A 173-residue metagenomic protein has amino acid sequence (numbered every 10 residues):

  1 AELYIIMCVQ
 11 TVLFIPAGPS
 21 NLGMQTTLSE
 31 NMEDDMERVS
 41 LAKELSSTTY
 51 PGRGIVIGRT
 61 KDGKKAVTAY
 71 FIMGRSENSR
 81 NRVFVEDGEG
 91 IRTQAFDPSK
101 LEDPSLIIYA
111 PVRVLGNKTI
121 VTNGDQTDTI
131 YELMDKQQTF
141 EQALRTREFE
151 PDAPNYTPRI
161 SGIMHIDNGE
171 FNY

Functional and structural regions predicted by a protein language model:
A1-D35: N-terminal amphipathic/basic-hydrophobic helices that include classical n-h-c signal peptides and signal-anchor
L28-Y173: Conserved short alpha-helical segments that host acidic/polar catalytic motifs at enzyme active sites
